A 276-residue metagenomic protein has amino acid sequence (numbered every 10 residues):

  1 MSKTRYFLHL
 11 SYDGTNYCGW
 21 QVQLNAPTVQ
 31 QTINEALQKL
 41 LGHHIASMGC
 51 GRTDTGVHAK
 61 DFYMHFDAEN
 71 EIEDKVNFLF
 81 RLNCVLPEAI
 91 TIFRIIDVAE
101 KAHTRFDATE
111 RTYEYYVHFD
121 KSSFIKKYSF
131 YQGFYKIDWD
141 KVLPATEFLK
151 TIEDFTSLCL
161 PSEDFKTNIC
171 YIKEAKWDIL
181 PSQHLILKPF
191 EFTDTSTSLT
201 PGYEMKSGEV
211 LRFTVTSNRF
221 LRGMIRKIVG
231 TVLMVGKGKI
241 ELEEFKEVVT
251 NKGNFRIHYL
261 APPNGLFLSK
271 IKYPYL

Functional and structural regions predicted by a protein language model:
M1-L276: Structured-RNA-binding interfaces characteristic of tRNA pseudouridine synthases
